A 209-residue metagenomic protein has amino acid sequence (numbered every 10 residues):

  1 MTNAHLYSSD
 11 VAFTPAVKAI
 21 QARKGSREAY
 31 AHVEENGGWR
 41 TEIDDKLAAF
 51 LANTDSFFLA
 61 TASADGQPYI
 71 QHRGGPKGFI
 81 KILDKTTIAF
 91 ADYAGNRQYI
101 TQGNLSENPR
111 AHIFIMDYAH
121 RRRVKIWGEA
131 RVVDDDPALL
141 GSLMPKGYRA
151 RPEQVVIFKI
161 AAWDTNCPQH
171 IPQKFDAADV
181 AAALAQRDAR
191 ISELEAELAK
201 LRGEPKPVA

Functional and structural regions predicted by a protein language model:
M1-A209: Binding-site signature for planar aromatic cofactors or substrates
